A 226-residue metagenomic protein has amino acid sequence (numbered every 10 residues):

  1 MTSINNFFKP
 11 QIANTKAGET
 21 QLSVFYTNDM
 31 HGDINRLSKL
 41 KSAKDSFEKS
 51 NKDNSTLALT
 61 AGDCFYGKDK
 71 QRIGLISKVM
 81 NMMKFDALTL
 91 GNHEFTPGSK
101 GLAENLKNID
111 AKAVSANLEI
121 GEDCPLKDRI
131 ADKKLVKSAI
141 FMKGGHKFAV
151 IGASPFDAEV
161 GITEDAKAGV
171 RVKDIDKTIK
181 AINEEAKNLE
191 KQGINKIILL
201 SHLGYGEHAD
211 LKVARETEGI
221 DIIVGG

Functional and structural regions predicted by a protein language model:
F7-G226: Acidic, metal/ion-coordinating pockets
